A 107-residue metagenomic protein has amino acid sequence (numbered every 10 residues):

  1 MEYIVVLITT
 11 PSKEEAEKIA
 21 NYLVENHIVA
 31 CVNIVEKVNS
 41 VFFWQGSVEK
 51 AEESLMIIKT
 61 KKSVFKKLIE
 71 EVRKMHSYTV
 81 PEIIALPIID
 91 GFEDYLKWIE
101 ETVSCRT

Functional and structural regions predicted by a protein language model:
M1-T107: Positively charged, small/polar-rich N-terminal and surface patches that mediate targeting and assembly and bind
